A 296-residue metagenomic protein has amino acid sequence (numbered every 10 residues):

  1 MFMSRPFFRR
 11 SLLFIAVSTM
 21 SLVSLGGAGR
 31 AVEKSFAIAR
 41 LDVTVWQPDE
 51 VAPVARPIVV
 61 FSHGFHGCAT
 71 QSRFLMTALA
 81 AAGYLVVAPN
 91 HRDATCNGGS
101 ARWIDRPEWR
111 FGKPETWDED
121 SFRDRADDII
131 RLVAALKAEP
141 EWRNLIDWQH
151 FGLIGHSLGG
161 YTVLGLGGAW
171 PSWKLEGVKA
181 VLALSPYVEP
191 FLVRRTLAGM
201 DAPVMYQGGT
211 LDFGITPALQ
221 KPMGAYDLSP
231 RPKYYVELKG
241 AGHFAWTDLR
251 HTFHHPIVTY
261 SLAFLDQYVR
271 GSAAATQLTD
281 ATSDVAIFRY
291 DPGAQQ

Functional and structural regions predicted by a protein language model:
F2-F14: Bacterial N-terminal signal peptides that target proteins for export
F14-V23: Bacterial N-terminal signal peptides
V23-Q47, V51, V178, D284 (+1 more regions): A domain-start/cap signature at the N-terminus of enzymes
S35-I146: Serine-hydrolase catalytic machinery in alpha/beta-hydrolase-like enzymes
T116-D120, L192-V193, F244-H254: Active-site rim elements
L132-G199: Primarily recognizes the serine-hydrolase "nucleophile elbow" in alpha/beta-hydrolase and SGNH/GDSL folds
W173-G242: The feature captures the conserved acid-bearing segment of alpha/beta-hydrolase catalytic domains
G240-A241, T247-Q296: Alpha/beta-hydrolase-fold serine-hydrolase catalytic core, especially in secreted/extracellular enzymes
